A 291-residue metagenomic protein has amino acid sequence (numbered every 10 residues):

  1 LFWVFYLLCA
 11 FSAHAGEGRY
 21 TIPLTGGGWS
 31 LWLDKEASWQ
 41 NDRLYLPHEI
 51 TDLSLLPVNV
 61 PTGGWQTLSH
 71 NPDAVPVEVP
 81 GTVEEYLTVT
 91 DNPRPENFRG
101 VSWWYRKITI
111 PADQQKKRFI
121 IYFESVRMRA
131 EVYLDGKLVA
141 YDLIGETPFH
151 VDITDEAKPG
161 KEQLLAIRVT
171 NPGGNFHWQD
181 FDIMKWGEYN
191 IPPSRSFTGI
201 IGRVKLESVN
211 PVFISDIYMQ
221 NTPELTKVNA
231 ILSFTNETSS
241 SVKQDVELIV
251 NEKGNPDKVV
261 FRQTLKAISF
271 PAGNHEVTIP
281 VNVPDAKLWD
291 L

Functional and structural regions predicted by a protein language model:
F2-A10: Bacterial N-terminal signal peptides
A15-T88, L164, R168, P172-H177 (+1 more regions): Accessory carbohydrate-binding/adhesion or oligomerization-edge regions at the termini of glycan-active proteins
G27, K117-F119, M128-A130, S240-V246: Short beta-strand/loop motifs in extracellular/secreted proteins, especially within beta-sandwich accessory domains
W32-K35, R94-F213: Accessory beta-strand-rich segments of carbohydrate-active enzymes
V132-L134, K227-I268, H275-I279: Beta-strand-rich binding/interaction modules
T147-F149, P271-V283: Aromatic sugar-binding surface patches on proteins that engage polysaccharides or sugar-phosphate polymers
I153-D155, T278-L291: Short, hydrophobic beta-strand segments
S208-S239: Surface beta-strand/loop "capping" patches
